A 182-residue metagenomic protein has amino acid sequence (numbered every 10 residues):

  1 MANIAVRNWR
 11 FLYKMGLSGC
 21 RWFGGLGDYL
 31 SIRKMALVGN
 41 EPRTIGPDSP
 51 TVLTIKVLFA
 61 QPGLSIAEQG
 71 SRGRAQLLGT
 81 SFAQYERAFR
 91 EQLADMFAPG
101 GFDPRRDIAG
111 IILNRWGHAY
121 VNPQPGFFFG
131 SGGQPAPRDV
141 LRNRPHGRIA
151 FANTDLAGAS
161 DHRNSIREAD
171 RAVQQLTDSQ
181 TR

Functional and structural regions predicted by a protein language model:
A5-R182: Conserved flavin/dinucleotide-binding core of flavoenzymes
